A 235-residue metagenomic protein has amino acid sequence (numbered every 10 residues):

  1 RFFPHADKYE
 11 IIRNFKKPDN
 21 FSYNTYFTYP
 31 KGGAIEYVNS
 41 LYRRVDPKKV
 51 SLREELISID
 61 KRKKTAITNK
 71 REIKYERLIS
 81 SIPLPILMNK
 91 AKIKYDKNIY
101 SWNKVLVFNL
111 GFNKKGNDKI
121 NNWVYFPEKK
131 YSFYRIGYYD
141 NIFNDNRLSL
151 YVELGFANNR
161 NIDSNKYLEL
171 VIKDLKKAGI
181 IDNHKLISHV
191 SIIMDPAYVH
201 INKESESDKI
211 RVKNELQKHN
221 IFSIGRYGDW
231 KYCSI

Functional and structural regions predicted by a protein language model:
R1-R62: Active-site/ligand-binding neighborhood in enzyme catalytic cores
T25-T28, N159-R160, K231: Active-site rim elements
R44, P83-I86, D229: Short, well-ordered alpha-helical scaffold segment located in the soluble/lumenal catalytic or ligand-binding core
P47-V50, Y75, K177-I187: Surface-exposed helix-capping loop/turn segments at secondary-structure junctions
S51-R53, I187-V190, F222: General small-molecule cofactor/ligand-binding pocket signal
E54-G179, E206-L216: Mid-domain catalytic core of redox enzymes that form a hydrophobic substrate pocket/lid adjacent to a catalytic redox
I180-I181, S191-I235: C-terminal catalytic lobe of FAD-dependent flavoproteins
